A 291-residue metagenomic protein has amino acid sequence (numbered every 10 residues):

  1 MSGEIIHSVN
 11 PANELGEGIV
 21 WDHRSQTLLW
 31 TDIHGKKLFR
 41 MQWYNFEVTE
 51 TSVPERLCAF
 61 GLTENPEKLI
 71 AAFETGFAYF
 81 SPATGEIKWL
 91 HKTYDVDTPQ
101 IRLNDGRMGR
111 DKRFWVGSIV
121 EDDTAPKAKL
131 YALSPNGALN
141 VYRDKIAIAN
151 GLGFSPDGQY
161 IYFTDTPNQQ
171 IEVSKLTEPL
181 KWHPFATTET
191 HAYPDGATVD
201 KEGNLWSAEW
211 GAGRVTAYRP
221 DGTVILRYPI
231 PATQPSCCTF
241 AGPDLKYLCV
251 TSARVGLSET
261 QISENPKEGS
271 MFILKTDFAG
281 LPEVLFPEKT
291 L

Functional and structural regions predicted by a protein language model:
E4-N10, F46-S52, K88-V96, A138-D144 (+2 more regions): A short beta-strand motif characteristic of beta-propeller blades
P11-S25, P54-I70, V96-R113, Y142-Y160 (+4 more regions): Beta-rich, blade/repeat-based domains predominating in secreted/periplasmic proteins but also intracellular
D22-H23, L28-H34, I70-T75, V116-T124 (+3 more regions): Conserved beta-strand positions in repeat-built beta-propeller and related beta-rich domains
K37-F39, G76, A128-Y131, Q170-E172 (+2 more regions): A short loop-to-beta-strand structural motif that recurs across blades of beta-propeller domains
Q42-F46, S81-G85, L133-G137, K175-P179 (+2 more regions): Short loop/turn segments that connect beta-strands within beta-propeller blades
G85-Y142: Hydrophobic alpha-helical segments and helix pairs
Q170, A186-T223: Loop/turn-rich, solvent-exposed surfaces of beta-rich toroidal or solenoidal domains
T239-L291: Blade-level signature of beta-propeller repeat domains, shared across WD40, Kelch, NHL, RCC1 and BNR/Asp-box propellers
